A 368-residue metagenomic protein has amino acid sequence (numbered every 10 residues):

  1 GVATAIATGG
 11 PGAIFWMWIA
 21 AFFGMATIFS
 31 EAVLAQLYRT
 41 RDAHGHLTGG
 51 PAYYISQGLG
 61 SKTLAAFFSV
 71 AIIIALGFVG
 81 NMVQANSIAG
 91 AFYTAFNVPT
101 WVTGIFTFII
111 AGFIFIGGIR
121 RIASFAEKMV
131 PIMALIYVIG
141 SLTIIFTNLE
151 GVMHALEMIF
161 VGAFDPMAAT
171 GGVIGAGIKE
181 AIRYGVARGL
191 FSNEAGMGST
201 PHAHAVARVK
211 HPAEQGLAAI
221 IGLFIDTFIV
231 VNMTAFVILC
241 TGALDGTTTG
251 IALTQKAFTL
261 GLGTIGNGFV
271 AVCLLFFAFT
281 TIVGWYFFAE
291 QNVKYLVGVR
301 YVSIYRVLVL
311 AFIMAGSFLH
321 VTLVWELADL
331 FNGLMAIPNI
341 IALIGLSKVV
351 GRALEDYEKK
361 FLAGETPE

Functional and structural regions predicted by a protein language model:
G1-A20, T200, A205-A207, E214-Q215 (+2 more regions): Transmembrane helix-boundary motif of multi-pass solute transporters/channels
G1-A5, P11, F78-A89, F113-F125 (+4 more regions): Transmembrane helix-loop junctions in multi-pass membrane proteins
V2-I14, W18, I28-L59, L244-G261 (+2 more regions): Flexible loop linkers connecting adjacent transmembrane helices in multi-pass alpha-helical membrane transporters
I6-H46, I225-M233, N267, D329-A342: Extracellular loop-to-transmembrane helix junctions
F23-G45, P51-F115, V272-I282: Helix-loop-helix module between adjacent transmembrane segments
F29-L37, G140-M158, P166-V173, A205-V209 (+1 more regions): Extracellular/periplasmic helix-exit of transmembrane alpha-helices
N86-F92, V98-F160, V293, G298 (+1 more regions): Membrane-interface loop-to-helix entry segments
E180, Y301-E355, T366-E368: A generic transmembrane alpha-helix motif of multi-pass inner-membrane proteins
